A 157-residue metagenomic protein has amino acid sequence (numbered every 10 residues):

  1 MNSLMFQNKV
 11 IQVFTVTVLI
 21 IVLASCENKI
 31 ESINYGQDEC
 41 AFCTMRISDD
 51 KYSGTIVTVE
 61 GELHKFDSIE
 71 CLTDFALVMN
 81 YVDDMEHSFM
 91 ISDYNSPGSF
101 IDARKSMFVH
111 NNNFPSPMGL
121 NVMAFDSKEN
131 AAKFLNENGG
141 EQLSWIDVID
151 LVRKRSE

Functional and structural regions predicted by a protein language model:
N2-F14: Bacterial N-terminal signal peptides that target proteins for export
V22-S25: C-terminal motif of bacterial Sec signal peptides marking the signal peptidase cleavage site
E27-K29: Bacterial signal peptide processing site
G36: Short metal-coordination and nucleic-acid-contact micro-motifs, chiefly zinc-binding Cys/His arrays
E39: The −1 position to Zn-ligating cysteines in a subset of zinc-ribbon hairpins
F42-Y81: Post-signal-peptide N-terminal segment of Sec-exported extracytoplasmic proteins
K65-A103, M107-F108: Mature extracytoplasmic domains of secretory-pathway proteins
D126-E157: C-terminal partner/receptor-binding element of secreted or periplasmic proteins
